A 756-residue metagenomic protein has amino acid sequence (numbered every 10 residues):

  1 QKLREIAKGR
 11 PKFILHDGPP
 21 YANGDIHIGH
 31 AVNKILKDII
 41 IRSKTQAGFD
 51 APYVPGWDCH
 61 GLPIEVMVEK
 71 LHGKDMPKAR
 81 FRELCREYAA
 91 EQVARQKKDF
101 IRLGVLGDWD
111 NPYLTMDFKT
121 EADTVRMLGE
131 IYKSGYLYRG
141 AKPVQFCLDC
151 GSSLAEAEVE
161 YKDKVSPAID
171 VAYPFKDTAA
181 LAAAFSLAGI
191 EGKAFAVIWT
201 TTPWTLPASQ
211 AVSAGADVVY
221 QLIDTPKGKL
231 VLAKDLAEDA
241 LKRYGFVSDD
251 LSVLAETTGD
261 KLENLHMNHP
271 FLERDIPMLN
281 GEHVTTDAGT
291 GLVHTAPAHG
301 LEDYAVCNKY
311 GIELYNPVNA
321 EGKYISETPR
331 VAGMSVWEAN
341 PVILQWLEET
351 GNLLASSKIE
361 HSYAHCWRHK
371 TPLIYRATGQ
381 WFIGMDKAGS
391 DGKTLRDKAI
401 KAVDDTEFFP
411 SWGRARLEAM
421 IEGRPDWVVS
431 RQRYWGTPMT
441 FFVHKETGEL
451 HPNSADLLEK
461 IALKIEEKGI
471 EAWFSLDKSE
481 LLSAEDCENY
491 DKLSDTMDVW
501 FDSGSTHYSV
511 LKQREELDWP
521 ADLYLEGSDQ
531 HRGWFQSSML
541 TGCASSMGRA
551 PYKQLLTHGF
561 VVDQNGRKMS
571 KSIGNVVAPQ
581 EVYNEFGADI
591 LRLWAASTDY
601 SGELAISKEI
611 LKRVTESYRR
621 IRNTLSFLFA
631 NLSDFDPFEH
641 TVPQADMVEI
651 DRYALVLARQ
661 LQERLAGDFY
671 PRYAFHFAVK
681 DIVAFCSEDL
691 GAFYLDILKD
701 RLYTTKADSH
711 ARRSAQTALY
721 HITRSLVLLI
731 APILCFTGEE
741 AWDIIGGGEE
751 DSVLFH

Functional and structural regions predicted by a protein language model:
Q1-I28, T45, L251-S252, L354 (+4 more regions): Non-catalytic terminal extensions that flank enzyme cores
Q1-K2, E65, E69-P207, K261-H266 (+9 more regions): Residue patterns forming the tRNA-binding/recognition surfaces of aminoacyl-tRNA synthetases and related DALR
P11-V66, K70: N-terminal cofactor/phosphate-binding cores enriched in small/glycine residues, especially glycine-rich loops such as
H30-K34, L301-V306, S537-S546, I682: Alpha-helical support elements that line or immediately flank enzyme active sites and cofactor-binding pockets
D58, L148, L154-K162, V443 (+3 more regions): Acidic, turn-prone loop/beta-hairpin segments
Y132-V159, K164, A240-V253, T257 (+4 more regions): Amphipathic alpha-helical
F175-D177, I276, E282, Y310-G322 (+2 more regions): Alpha-helical recognition segments enriched in aromatics with Gly/Pro capping that present substrate-recognition
A211, V218-L292, L301-A305: Protease-associated
